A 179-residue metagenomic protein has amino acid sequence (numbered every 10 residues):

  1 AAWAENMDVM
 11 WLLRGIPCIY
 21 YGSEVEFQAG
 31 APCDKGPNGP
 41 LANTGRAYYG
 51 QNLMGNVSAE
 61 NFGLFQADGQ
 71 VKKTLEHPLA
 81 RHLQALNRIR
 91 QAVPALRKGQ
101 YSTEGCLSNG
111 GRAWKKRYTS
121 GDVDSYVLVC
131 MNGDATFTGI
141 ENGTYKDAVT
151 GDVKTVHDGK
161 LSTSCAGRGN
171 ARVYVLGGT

Functional and structural regions predicted by a protein language model:
A1-N142, T150-G151: Loop/helix patches that line or flank the sugar-binding groove of alpha-linked glycan CAZymes
V149-T150, H157: Short, ordered coil/turn segments that flank beta-strands lining enzyme active or ligand-binding pockets
V156-T179: C-terminal beta-strand-rich structural cap/linker in extracellular carbohydrate-active enzymes
